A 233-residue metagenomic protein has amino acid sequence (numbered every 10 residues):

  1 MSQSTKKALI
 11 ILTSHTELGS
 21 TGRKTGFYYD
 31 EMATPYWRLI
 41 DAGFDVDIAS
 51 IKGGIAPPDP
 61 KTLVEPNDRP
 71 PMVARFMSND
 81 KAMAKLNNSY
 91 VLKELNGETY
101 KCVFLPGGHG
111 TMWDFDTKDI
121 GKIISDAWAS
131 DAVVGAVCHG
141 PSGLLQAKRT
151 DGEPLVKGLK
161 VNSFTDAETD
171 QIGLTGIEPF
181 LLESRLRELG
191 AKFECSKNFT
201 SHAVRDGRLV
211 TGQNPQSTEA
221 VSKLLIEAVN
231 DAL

Functional and structural regions predicted by a protein language model:
M1-S130, G143-L233: Extended, subdomain-level signal for the structured scaffold at the beginning of enzyme domains
V134-G135: Conserved, well-structured core segments that form or line functional sites
H139-P141: Conserved active-site segments centered on acidic
